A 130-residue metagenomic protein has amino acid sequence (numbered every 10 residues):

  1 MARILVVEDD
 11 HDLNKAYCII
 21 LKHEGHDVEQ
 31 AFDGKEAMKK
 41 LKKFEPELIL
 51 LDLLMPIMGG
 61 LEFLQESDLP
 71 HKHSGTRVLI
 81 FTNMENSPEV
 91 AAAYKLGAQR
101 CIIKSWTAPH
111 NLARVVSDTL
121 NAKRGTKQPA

Functional and structural regions predicted by a protein language model:
E8: Conserved acidic carboxylate
H11-E29: Two-component/phosphorelay signaling modules centered on CheY-like receiver
Q30-K39, G60: Helix N-cap/capping motif at the beta->alpha junctions
K39, L61-S74: Short amphipathic alpha-helix used as the core "switch/output" element in two-component signaling
F44-L50: Active-site beta3 strand of CheY-like receiver
D52, T82: Active-site residues of response regulator receiver
M55-M58: Receiver (REC) domain active-site loop signature in two-component systems and cognate sites in sensor histidine kinases
